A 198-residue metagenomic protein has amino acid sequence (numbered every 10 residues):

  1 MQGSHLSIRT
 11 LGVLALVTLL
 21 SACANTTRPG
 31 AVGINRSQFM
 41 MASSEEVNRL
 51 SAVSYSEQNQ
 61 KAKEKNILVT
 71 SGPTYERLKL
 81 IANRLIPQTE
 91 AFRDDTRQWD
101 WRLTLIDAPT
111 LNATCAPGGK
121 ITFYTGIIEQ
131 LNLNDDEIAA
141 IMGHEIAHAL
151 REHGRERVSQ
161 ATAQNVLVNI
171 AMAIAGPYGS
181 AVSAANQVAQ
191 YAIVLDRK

Functional and structural regions predicted by a protein language model:
Q2-L11, C23-K198: A Zn2+-metalloprotease active-site environment signal
L16-V17: Residue-level signal for mature regions of secreted extracellular proteins and peptides
